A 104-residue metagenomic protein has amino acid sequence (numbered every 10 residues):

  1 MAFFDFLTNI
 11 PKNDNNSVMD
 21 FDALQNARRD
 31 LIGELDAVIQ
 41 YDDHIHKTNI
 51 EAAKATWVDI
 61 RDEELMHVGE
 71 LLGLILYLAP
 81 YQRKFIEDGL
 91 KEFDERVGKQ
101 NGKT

Functional and structural regions predicted by a protein language model:
M1-T104: Iron-associated oxidoreductase/ferritin-like identity signal
